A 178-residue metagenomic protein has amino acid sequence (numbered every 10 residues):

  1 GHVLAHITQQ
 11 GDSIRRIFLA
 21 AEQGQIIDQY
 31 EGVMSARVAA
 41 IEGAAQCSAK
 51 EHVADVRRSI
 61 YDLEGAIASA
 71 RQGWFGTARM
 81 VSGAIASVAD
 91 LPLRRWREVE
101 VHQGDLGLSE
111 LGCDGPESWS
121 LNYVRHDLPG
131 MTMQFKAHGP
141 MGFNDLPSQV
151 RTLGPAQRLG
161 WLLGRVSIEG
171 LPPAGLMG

Functional and structural regions predicted by a protein language model:
H2-V33: Conserved alpha-helical segments that form or flank metal/cofactor-binding pockets of metalloenzymes
V3-H6, H52-D55, S59, L91-R95: Amphipathic alpha-helix face/heptad-repeat signature
G11-R15, R57-A68, E100-Q103: Structural signal for well-ordered, non-membrane alpha-helices
R16-I27, S69-G178: Structured surface interface patches that mediate subunit assembly and partner/cofactor docking
M34-E42, V124, R158: Generic structural signal of hydrophobic/aromatic residues within well-ordered alpha-helices of folded domains
A36-S59: A short, structured beta-strand-centered segment in the mid-to-C-terminal lobe of catalytic cores from group-transfer
